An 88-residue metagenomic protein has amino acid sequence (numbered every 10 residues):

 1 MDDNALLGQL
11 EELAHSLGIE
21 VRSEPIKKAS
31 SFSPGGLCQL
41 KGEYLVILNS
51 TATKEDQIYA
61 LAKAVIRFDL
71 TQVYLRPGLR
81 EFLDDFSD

Functional and structural regions predicted by a protein language model:
M1-S33: Auxiliary, metal-adjacent structural segments of Zn-dependent hydrolase domains
A5, V21-E24, G42-L45, N49 (+1 more regions): Generic preference for well-ordered secondary structure
H15, E24, T51, R67-Y74: Short, exposed beta-strand "edge-strand" segments with a Pro/Gly-rich flavor and a Y/T-containing core
A29-S33, L40, P77-R80, D84: A sequence-level detector of short, solvent-exposed, charge-rich linear segments
S31-E55: Active-site scaffold of zinc-dependent metalloenzymes
L61-F86: C-terminal structural segments of small proteins and small subunits
